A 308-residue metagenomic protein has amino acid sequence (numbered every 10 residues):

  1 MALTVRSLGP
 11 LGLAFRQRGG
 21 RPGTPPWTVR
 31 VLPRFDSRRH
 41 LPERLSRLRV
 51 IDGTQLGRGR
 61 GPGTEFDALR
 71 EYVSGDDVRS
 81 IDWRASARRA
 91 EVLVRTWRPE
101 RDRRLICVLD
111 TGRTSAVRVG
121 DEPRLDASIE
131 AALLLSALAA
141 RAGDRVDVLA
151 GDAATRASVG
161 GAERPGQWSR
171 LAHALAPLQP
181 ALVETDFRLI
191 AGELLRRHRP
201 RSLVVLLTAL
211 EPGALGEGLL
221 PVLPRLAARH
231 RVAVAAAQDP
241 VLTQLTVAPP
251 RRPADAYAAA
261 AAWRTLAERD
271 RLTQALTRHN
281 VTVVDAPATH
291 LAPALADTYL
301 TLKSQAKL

Functional and structural regions predicted by a protein language model:
M1-G166, R201-L207, P221-R225: An amphipathic, basic-hydrophobic helix/alpha-beta surface used to engage anionic, phosphate-rich ligands or surfaces
F35, R49, P200, A214-L308: Von Willebrand factor type A / integrin I
L109, A150-A153, Q179, L206-L210 (+2 more regions): Active-site proximal loops enriched in glycine and acidic residues that flank catalytic Cys/His/Asp and coordinate
D121-R124, L178-L182, V205, L210-A214 (+2 more regions): Short, contiguous acidic/charged loop-to-helix segments that flank catalytic cores in large enzymes
A131, L189-E193, G218: Well-ordered alpha-helical segments embedded in enzymatic catalytic cores
L149-T155, Q167-A174, P200-L203, P250-D255 (+1 more regions): Short acidic (Asp/Glu) and glycine-rich catalytic loops that position anionic groups and cofactors
A157-D186: Short, charged loop segments at secondary-structure junctions
L182-G192, T265: A general structural motif
